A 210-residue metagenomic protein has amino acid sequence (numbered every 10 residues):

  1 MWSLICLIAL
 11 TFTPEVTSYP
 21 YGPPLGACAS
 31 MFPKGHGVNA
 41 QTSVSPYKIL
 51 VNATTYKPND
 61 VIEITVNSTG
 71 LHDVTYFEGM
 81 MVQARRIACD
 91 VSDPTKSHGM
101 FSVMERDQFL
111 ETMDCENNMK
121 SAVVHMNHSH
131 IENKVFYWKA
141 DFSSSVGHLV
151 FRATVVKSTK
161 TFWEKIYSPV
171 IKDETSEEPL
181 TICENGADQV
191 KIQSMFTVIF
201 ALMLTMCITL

Functional and structural regions predicted by a protein language model:
M1-V16, M195-T209: Cleavable N-terminal signal peptides of Sec/SRP-targeted secreted and luminal proteins
W2-I5, L10-K139, V146-C183: Structured recognition/catalytic domains enriched at protein termini, typified by the LPMO catalytic fold at the mature
A53-T55, Q193, I208: A contiguous, well-structured "functional interface" segment within a domain
E178-F196: C-terminal GPI-anchoring signal of eukaryotic secretory precursors
